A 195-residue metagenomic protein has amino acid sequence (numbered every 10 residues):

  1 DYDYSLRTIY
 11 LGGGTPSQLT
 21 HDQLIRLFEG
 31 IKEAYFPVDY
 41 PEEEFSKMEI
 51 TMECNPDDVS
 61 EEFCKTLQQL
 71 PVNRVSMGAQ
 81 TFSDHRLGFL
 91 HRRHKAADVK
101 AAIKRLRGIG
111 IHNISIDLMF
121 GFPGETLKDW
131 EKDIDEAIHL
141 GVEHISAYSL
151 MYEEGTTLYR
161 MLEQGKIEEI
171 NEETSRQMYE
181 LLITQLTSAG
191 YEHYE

Functional and structural regions predicted by a protein language model:
D1-E195: C-terminal scaffold of the Radical SAM
